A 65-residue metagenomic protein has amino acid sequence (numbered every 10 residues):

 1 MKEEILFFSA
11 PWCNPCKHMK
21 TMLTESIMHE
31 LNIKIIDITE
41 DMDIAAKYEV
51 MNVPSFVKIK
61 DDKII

Functional and structural regions predicted by a protein language model:
M1-M28: Local sequence-structure signature of Cys/Sec-based thiol-disulfide redox active-site neighborhoods
F7-S9, H29-I44: Thiol-based oxidoreductase modules, predominantly thioredoxin-like and allied folds used for disulfide exchange
N14, M51, I65: Nucleotide phosphate-binding site architecture
P15, I33, I59-D61: N-terminal cationic leader/targeting segments used for protein routing and processing
K17, A45, D62: Short glycine-/acidic-enriched loop or helix-start segments at secondary-structure transitions that form or flank
D41-S55: Short Fe-S-cluster ligation motifs
P54-I65: A short, hydrophobic beta-strand/beta-hairpin element that forms part of a small beta-sheet core
